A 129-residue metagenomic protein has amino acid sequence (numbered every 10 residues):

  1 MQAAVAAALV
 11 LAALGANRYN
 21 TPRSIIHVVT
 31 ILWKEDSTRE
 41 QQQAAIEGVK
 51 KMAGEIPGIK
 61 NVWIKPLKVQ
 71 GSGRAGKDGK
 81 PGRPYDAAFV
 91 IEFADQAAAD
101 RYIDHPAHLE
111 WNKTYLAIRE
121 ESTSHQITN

Functional and structural regions predicted by a protein language model:
M1-A6: N-terminal export leaders
L11, G15-R23, I64-G82, N112-N129: Glycine-rich beta-strand-turn "strand-cap" elements at beta-sheet edges
P22, Q42-I46, H108: A structural signal for well-ordered alpha-helical scaffolds and beta->alpha junctions
I25-W33, K65-I103: Short, well-ordered beta-strand segments in beta-rich or mixed alpha/beta enzyme and ligand-binding folds
S37-Q42, A99-R101: Short, conserved charged micro-motifs
Q41-G76: N-terminal, post-signal-peptide region of Sec/Tat-exported proteins
E47, G54-I59, K80-P84, E92-Q126: An amphipathic, aromatic/His-enriched active-site/gating alpha helix that lines ligand/cofactor pockets
